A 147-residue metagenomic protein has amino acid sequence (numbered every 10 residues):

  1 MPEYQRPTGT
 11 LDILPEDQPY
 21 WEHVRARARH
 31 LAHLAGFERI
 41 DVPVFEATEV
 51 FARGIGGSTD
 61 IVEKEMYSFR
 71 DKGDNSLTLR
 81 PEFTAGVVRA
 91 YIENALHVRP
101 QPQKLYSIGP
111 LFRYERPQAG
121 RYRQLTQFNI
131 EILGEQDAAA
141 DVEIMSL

Functional and structural regions predicted by a protein language model:
M1-L147: TRNA-recognition modules of translation machinery and tRNA-sensing kinases, especially anticodon-binding
